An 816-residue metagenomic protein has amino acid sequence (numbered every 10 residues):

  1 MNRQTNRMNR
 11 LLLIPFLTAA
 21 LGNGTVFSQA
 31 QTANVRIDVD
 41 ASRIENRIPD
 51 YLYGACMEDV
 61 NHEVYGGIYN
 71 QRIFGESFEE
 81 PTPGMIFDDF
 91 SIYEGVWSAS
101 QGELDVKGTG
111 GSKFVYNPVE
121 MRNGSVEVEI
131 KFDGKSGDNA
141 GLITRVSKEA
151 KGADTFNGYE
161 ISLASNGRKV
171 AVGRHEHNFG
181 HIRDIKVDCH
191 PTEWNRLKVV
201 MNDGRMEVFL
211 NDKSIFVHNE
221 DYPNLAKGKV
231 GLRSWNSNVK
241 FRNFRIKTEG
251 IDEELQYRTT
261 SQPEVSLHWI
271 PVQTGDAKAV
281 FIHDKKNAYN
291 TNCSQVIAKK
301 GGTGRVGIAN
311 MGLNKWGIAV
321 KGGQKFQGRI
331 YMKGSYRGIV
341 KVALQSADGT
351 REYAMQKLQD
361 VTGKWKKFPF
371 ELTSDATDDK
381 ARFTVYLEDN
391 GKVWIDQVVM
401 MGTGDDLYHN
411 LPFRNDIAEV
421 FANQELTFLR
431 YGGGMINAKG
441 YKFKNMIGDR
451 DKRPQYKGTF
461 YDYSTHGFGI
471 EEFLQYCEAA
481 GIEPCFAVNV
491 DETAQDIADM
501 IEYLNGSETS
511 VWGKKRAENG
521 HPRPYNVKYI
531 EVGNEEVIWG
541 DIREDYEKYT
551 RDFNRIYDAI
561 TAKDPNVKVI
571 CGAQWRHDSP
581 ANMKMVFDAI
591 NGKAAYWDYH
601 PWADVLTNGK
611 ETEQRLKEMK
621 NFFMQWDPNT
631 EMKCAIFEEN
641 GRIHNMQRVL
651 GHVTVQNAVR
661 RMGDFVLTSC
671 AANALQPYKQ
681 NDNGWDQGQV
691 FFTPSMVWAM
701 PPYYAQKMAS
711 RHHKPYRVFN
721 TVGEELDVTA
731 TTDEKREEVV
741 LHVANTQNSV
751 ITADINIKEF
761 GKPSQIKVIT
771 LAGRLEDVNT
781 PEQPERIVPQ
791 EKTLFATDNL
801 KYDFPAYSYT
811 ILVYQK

Functional and structural regions predicted by a protein language model:
A55, Q262-C293, M435-I470, Q475 (+1 more regions): Aromatic- and acidic-residue-enriched carbohydrate-binding clefts of CAZyme catalytic domains
V60, M632-E738: Aromatic/acidic polysaccharide-binding cleft in carbohydrate-active enzymes
G108-A171: Secretory/extracellular carbohydrate-interaction modules and structurally similar beta-sandwich "look-alikes"
H175-R196, A354-Q356: Short, aromatic/His-centered strand-loop micro-motif at the edge of beta-sheets
F209-K229, S237: Short, solvent-exposed beta-strand-to-loop segments that form ligand-recognition rims of beta-rich domains
T303-E419, N423: Extended acidic/polar, glycine-enriched regions that form or flank non-catalytic beta-rich accessory modules
A381-K392, R516, D545-Q656, M662-F665 (+2 more regions): Noncatalytic carbohydrate-binding groove/subsite architecture in carbohydrate-active enzymes
L726-K762, V768-L771, T810: Carbohydrate-binding surface patches
